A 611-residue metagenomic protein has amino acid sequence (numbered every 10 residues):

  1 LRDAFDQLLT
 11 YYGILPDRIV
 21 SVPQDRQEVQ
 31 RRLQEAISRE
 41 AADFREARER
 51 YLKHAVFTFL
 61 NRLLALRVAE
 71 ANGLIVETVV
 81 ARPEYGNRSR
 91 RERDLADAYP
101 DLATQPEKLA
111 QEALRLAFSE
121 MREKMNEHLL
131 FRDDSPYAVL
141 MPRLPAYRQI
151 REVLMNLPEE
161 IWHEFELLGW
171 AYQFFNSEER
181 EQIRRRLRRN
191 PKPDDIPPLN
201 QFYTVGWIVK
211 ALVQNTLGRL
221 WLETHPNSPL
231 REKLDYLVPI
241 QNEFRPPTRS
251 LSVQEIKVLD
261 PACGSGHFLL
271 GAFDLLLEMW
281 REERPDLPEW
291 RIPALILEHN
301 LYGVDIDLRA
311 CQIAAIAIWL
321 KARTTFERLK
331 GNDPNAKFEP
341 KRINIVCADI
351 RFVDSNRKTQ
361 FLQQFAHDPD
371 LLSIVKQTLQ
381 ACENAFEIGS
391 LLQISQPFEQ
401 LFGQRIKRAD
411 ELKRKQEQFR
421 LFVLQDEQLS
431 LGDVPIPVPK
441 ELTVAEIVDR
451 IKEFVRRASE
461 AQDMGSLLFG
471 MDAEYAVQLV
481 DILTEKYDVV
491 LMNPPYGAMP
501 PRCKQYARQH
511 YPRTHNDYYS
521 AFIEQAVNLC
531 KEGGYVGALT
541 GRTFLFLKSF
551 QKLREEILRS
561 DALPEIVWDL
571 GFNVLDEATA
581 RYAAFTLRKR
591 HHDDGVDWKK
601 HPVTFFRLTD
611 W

Functional and structural regions predicted by a protein language model:
L1-L277, N300, V304-I313, A317 (+5 more regions): Preference for the N-terminal adenyl/adenosyl cofactor-binding alpha/beta module
V213, L297, I557-R559: Alpha-helix boundary recognition
S250-S252, R291, L295, D481 (+2 more regions): A general structural signal for stabilizing positions within well-ordered secondary structure
I256-V258, L295, W568: A residue-level detector for conformationally permissive "hinge/kink" positions
L270, L277, I306-I343, C347 (+2 more regions): Signature of N6-adenine DNA methyltransferases within the class I
E278-E283: Post-Walker A helix-loop "phosphate-sensing" segment adjacent to the P-loop in P-loop NTPases
P288: Short, charged, surface-exposed loops that flank catalytic or proteolytic processing sites
